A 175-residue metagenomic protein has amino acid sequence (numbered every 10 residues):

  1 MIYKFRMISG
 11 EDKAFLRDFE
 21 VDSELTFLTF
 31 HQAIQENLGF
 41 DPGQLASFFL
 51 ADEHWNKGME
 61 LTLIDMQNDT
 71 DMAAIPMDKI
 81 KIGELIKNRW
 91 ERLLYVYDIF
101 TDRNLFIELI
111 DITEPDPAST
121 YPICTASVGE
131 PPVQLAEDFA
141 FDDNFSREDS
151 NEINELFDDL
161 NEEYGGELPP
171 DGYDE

Functional and structural regions predicted by a protein language model:
M1-E175: Short linear regulatory motifs enriched in tryptophan with gly/pro/ser
